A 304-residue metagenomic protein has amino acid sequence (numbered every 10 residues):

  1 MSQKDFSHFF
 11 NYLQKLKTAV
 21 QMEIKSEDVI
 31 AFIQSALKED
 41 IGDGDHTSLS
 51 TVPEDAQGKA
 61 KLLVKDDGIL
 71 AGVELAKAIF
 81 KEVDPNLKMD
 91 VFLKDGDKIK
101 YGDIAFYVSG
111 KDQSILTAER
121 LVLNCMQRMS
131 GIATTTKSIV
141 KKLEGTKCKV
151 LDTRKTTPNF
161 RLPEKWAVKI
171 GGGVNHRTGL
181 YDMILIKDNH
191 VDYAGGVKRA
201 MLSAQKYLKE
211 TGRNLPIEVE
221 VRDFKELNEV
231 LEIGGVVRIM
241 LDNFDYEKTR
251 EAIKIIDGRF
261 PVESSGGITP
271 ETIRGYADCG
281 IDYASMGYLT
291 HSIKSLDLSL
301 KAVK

Functional and structural regions predicted by a protein language model:
S2-I233, R238, E247-I255, P261 (+2 more regions): Acidic/glycine-rich phosphate/pyrophosphate-binding loops and surrounding catalytic core that coordinate Mg2+
V221, G266-E271: Small/polar glycine-rich anion-binding or flexible loop at a beta-alpha turn
L241-D242, V262-I268, M286-Y288: Glycine-rich beta-strand-to-loop/alpha-helix junction loops that act as flexible
G258-F260, V303-K304: Short acidic, glycine/proline-enriched helix-loop-strand junctions
Y288-K304: Short, charged, intrinsically disordered terminal tails
